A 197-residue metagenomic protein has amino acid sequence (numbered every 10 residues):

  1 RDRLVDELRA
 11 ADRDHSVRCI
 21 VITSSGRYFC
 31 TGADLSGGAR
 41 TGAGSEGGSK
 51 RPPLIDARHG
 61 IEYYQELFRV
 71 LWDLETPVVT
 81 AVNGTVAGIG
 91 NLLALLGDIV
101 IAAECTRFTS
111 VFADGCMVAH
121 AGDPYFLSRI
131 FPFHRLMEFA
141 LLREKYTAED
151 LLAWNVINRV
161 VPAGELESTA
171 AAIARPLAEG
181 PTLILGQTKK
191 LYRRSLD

Functional and structural regions predicted by a protein language model:
R1-S25: Conserved CoA-thioester-binding segment of acyl-CoA-metabolizing enzymes
R1-V5, L54, R58-I61, Q65 (+2 more regions): Non-membrane alpha-helical structural segments and their capping/turn regions in soluble enzymes
V5-R9, Q65-R69, A172: A generic local structural motif
S24-V70, V86, C116: Glycine- (often His-adjacent) and acidic-residue-rich active-site loop that binds/positions the CoA thioester
R69-L185: Crotonase-fold acyl-CoA enzyme core
R194-D197: Short, intrinsically disordered, charge-balanced linker/junction segments flanking boundaries in proteins
